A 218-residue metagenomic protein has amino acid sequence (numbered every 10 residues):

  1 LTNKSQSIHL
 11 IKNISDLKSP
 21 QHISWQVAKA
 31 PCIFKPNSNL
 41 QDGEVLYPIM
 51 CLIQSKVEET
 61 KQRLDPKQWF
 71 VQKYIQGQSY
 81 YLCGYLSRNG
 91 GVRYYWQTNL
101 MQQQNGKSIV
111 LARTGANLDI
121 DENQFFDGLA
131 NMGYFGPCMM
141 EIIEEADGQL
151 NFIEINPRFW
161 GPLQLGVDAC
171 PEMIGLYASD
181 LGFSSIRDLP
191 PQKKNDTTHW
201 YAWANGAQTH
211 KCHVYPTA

Functional and structural regions predicted by a protein language model:
L1-W69, Q76, S87-G90, D119-N123: Active-site nucleotide/adenylate-binding loops and adjacent lid/helix of ATP-dependent enzymes
N39-L40, M101-Q103, F183: Active-site/binding-pocket entry motifs
C51-A130, I143-N151: Phosphate-binding site of ATP-dependent enzymes
M101-G106, L111-R113, N156-C170: Glycine-rich phosphate/pyrophosphate-binding beta-alpha loops
I120-D127, E172-G182: Amphipathic alpha-helical segments that line or abut small-molecule/effector binding pockets and mediate allosteric
A130-Q164: Conserved metal-phosphate-binding beta-hairpin within the catalytic cores of diverse ATP-dependent phosphoryl-transfer
G175-A218: Peripheral (often C-terminal) accessory segments that flank ATP-dependent C-N-forming ligase machineries
